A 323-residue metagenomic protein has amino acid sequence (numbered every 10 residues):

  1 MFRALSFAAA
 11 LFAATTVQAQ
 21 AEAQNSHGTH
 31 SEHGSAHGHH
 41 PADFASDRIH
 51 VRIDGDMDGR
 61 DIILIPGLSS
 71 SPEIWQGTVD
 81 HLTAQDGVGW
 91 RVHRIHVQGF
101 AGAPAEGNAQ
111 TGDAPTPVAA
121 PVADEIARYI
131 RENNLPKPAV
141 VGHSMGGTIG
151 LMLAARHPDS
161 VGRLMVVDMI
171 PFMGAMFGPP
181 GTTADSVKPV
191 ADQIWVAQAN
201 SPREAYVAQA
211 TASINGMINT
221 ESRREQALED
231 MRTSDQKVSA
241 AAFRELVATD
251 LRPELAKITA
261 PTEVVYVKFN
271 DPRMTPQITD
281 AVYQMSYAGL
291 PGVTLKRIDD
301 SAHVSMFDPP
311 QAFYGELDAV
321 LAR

Functional and structural regions predicted by a protein language model:
S6-T15: Bacterial N-terminal signal peptides
G38, F44-R48, R91-V141, M145: Active-site loop/oxyanion-hole signature of alpha/beta-hydrolase fold enzymes
D54-E106: Conserved HGGG/HGGXW glycine-rich cap/lid loop of the alpha/beta-hydrolase fold
P136-G178: Conserved hydrolase catalytic core segment
L164-N200: Flexible "cap/lid" loop of the alpha/beta hydrolase fold
A175-T182, A197-A256: Conserved alpha/beta-hydrolase catalytic His-Asp/Glu region
P261-S301: Conserved loop-alpha-helix segment in the C-terminal half of the alpha/beta-hydrolase fold that carries the catalytic
S301-P310, Y314: Catalytic histidine-centered segment of alpha/beta-hydrolase-like enzymes
